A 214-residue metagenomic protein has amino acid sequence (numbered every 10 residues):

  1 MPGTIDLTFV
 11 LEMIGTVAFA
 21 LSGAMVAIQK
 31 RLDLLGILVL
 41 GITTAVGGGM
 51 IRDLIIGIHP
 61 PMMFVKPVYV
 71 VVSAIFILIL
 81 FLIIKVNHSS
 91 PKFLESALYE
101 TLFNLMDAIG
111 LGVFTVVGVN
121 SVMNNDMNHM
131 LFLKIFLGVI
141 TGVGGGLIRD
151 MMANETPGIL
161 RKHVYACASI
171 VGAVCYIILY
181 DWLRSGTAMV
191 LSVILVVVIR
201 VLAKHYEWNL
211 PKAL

Functional and structural regions predicted by a protein language model:
M1-V46, M50-F132, E155-L214: Alpha-helical transmembrane segments and their membrane-interface boundaries that form or gate the permeation pathway
L131-V139: Membrane-embedded alpha-helical hairpins and interfacial helices in multi-pass inner-membrane proteins
V143-E155: Membrane-helix boundary/interface segments in integral membrane proteins
